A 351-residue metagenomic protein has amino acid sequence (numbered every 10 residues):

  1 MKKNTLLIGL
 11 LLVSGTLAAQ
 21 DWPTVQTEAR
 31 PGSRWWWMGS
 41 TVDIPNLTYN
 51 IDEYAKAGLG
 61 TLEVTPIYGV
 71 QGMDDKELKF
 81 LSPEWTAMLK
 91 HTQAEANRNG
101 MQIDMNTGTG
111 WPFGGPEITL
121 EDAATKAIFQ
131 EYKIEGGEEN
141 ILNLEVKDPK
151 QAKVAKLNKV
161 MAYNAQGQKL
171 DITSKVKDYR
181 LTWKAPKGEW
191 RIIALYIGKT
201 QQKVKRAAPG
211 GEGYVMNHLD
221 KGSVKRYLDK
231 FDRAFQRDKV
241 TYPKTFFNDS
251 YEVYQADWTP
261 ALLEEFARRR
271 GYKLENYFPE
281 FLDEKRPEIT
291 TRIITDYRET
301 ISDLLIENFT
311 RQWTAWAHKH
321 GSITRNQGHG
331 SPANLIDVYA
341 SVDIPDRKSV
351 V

Functional and structural regions predicted by a protein language model:
M1-D21: Bacterial Sec-dependent N-terminal signal peptides
D21-V25, R30, G39-Y49, E53-A57 (+3 more regions): Mature extracytoplasmic enzyme cores
T24, N334-Y339: Short glycine-biased active-site loop of nucleotidyltransferases that positions the nucleotide triphosphate and helps
R34-W36, T61-T65, I103-M105, T245-F247 (+2 more regions): Structural recognition of the beta-strand scaffold that forms the well-ordered cores of secreted hydrolase catalytic
T65-L78: Glycine-rich, proline-tolerant flexible connector loops at the mouths of alpha/beta enzymes
G328-N334: Short acidic loop-to-helix transition motifs that present clustered carboxylates
V350-V351: Conserved small/polar residues in nucleotide/adenosyl-binding loops
